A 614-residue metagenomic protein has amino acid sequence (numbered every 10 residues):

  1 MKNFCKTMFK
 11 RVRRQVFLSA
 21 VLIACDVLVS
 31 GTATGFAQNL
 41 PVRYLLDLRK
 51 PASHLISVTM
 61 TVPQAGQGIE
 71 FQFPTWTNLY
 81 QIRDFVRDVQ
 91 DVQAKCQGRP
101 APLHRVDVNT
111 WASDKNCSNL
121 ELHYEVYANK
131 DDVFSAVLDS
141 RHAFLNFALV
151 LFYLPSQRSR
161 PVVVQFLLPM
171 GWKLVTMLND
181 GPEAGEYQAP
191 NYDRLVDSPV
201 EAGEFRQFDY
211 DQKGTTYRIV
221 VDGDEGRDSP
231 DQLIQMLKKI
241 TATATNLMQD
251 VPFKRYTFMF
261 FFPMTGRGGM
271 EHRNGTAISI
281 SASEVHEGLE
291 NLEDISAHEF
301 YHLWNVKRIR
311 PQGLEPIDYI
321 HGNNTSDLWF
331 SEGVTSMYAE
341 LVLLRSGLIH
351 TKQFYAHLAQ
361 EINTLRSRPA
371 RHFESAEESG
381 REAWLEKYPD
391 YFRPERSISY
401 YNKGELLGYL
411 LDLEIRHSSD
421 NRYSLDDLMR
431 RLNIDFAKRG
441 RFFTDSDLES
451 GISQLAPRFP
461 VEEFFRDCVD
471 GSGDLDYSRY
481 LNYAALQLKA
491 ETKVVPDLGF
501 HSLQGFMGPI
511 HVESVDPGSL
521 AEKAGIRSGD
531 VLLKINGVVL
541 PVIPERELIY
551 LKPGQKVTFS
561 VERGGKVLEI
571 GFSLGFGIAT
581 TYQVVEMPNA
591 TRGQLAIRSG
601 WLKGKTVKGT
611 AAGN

Functional and structural regions predicted by a protein language model:
L18-G31: Bacterial N-terminal signal peptides
L48-R49, Y80-D139: A surface-exposed beta-strand-loop module
I56-V86, F152-P169: Surface-exposed beta-strand/loop patches in extracellular or lumenal glycoproteins
M60, R206-L328: Juxtacatalytic substrate-recognition/specificity segment
F85-D91, Y127, V150, S159-T176 (+6 more regions): Zn2+-dependent metallopeptidase catalytic core
H123-A202, N614: Extended, low-hydrophobicity, Ser/Thr/Pro/Gly-biased non-transmembrane segments
T276-I278, S283, R308-I309, I320-R371: Post-HExxH zinc-binding segment in Zn-dependent metallohydrolases
A339, I349-N614: C-terminal recognition in membrane/secretory proteostasis and scaffolding
